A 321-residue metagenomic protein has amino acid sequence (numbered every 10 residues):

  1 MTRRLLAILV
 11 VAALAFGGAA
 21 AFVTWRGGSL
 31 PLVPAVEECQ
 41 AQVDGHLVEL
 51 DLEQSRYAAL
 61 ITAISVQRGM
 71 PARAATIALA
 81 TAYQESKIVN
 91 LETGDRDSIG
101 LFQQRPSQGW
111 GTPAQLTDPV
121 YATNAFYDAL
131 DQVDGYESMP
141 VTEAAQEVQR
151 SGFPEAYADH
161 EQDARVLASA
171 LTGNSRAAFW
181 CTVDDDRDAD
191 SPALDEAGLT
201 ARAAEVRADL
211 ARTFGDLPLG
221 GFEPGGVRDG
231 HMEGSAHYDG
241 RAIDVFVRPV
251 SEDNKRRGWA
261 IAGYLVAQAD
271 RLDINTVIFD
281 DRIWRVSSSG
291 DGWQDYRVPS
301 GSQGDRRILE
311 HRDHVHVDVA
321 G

Functional and structural regions predicted by a protein language model:
M1-E38, Q42, P113-D216, R306-H311 (+1 more regions): Non-catalytic cell-wall polysaccharide-engagement segments
P34-E53, S86-P140, E147-R150, A236-I261 (+2 more regions): Peptidoglycan-targeting cell-wall enzymes and recognition modules
E38-Y83, P192, E196-R202, V206: Export/targeting segments at the very N-terminus of extracytoplasmic proteins
A63, P224-G234, R257-G263: N-terminal post-signal-peptidase region of extra-cytosolic proteins
V66-A78, N90-T93, Q132-A144, R176-W180 (+2 more regions): Surface-exposed patches in mature extracellular/periplasmic domains of secreted proteins
I77-E85, D97-F102, S107, A144-A145 (+3 more regions): Acidic helix-start/capping segments at beta-turn-to-alpha-helix junctions
R187-S251: Flexible, glycine-rich surface segments
A193-L194, A211, L217-P218, P249-G321: Catalytic cores and adjacent binding grooves of peptidoglycan-active enzymes
